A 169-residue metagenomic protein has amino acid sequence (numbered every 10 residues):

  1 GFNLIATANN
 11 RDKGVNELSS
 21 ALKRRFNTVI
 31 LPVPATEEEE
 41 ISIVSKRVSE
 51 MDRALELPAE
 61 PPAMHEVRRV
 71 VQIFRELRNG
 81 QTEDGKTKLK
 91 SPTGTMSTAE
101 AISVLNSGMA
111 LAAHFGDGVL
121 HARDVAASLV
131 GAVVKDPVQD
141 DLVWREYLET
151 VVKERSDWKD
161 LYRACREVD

Functional and structural regions predicted by a protein language model:
G1-E56, M109-L111: Canonical AAA+ ATPase core
L4-T7, R11, V15-S20, A59 (+5 more regions): Generic structural signal for short, flexible, solvent-exposed coil/loop and linker residues
A6-T7, A21-R24, F74, T95-M96 (+2 more regions): Generic hydrophobic/packing signal
K13, K23, K46, K86-K90 (+3 more regions): Context-gated lysine
R25, I43, R47, R69 (+4 more regions): Residues that form generic nucleotide/phosphate-binding pockets
I41, V48-D124: Conserved AAA+ ATPase small/helical "lid" subdomain
A113-D169: C-terminal engagement/docking regions of AAA+ P-loop ATPases
